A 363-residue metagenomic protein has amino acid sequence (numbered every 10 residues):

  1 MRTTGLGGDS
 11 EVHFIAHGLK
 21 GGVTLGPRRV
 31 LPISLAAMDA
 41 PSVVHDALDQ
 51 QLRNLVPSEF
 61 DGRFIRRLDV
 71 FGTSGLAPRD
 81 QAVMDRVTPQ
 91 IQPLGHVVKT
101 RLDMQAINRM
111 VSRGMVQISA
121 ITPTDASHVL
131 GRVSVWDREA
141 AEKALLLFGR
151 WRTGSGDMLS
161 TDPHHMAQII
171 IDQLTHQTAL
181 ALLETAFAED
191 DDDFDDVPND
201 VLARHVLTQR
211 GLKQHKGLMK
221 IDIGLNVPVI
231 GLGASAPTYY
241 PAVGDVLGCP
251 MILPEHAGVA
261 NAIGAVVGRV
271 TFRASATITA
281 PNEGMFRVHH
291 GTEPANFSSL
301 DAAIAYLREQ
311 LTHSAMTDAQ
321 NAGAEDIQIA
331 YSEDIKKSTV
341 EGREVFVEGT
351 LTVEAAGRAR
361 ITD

Functional and structural regions predicted by a protein language model:
M1-D363: N-terminally biased helix-coil "hinge/interface" segments that flank
